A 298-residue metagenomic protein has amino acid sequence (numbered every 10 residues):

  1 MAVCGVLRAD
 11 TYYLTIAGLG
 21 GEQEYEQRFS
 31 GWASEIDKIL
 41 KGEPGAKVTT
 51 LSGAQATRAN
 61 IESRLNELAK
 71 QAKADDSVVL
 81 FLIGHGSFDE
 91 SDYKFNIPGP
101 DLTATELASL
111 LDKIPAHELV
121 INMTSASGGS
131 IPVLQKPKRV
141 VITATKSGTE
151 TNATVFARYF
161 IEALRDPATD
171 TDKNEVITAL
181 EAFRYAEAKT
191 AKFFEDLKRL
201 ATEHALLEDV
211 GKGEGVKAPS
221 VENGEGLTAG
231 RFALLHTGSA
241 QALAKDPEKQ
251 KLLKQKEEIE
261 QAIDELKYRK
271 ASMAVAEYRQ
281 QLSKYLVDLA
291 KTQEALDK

Functional and structural regions predicted by a protein language model:
G5-V79, H85-F88, D92-F95, D101 (+4 more regions): Boundary/activation segment at the start of structured domains
Y13, D170-K256, E260: Caspase-like cysteine protease fold
L19, E35-E43, R64-D75, S109-H117 (+6 more regions): Structured segments of extracytoplasmic/periplasmic soluble domains in secreted or envelope-associated proteins
L19-Q23, A54-R58, G84-D89, P100-T103 (+4 more regions): Solvent-exposed loop/turn segments at secondary-structure junctions within structured extracellular/periplasmic domains
L19-Q27, T50-Q55, D92-P98, A144-E150 (+3 more regions): Second-shell loop/turn segments in exported
S34, L119-D209: Active-site-proximal C-terminal subdomain of hydrolase catalytic domains
L40, I61, L80, L107 (+5 more regions): Residue-level detector of buried hydrophobic side-chain packing in well-ordered secondary-structure elements
M123, K245-E248, L252-L253, E258-D297: Alpha-helical, heptad-rich or low-complexity scaffold/stalk segments that mediate oligomerization or tethering
